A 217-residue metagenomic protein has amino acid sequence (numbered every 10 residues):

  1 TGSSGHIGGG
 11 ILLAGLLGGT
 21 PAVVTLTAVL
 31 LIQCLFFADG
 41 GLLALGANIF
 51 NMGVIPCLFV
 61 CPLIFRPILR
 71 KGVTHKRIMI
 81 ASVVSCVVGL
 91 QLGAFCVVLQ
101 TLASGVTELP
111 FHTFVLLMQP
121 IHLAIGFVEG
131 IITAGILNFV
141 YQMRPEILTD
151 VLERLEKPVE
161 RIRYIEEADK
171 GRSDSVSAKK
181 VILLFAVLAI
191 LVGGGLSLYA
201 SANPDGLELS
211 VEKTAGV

Functional and structural regions predicted by a protein language model:
T1-C57: Alpha-helical membrane segments and adjacent membrane-interface helices in multi-pass membrane proteins
G8-G9, T74-V84, V176-A186: Alpha-helical transmembrane segments and their helix-start/interface "positive-inside/aromatic belt" motifs in integral
I32, F36, F59-I68, L92 (+8 more regions): Alpha-helical membrane-inserting segments
M52-G93, V97: Short helix-perturbing small/polar motifs within transmembrane alpha-helices
I78, S82-I132: Core active-site phosphate/anionic-ligand binding loop and the adjoining beta-turn-alpha structural block in enzyme
T113-S175, K179-K180, L184: Alpha-helical transmembrane segments and their cytosolic interface
L184-G194: Hydrophobic membrane-insertion alpha-helices, especially the h-region of bacterial N-terminal signal peptides
Y199-V217: Low-complexity, proline/glycine-enriched hydrophobic segments characteristic of transmembrane helices
